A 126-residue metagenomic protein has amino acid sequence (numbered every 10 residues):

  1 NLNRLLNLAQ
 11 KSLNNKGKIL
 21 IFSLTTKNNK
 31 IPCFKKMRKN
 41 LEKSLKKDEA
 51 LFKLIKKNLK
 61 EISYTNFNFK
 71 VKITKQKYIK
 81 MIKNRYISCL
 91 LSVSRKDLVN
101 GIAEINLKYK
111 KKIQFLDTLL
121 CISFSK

Functional and structural regions predicted by a protein language model:
N1-R4, T25: A short SAM/SAH-binding and catalytic strip from SAM-dependent methyltransferases
N3-N15: A short glycine-rich, Lys/Arg-flanked "PGG" loop and its adjoining helix->strand segment in the class I
S12, N58, R85: Phosphate/oxyanion-binding loops and surfaces in catalytic or ligand/nucleic-acid-binding neighborhoods
N14, K56, K126: Short conserved AdoMet
K18-D48: Conserved class I S-adenosyl-L-methionine
S44-L59, Y78, N100: Short alpha-helix
I62-K126: Conserved Class I S-adenosyl-L-methionine
